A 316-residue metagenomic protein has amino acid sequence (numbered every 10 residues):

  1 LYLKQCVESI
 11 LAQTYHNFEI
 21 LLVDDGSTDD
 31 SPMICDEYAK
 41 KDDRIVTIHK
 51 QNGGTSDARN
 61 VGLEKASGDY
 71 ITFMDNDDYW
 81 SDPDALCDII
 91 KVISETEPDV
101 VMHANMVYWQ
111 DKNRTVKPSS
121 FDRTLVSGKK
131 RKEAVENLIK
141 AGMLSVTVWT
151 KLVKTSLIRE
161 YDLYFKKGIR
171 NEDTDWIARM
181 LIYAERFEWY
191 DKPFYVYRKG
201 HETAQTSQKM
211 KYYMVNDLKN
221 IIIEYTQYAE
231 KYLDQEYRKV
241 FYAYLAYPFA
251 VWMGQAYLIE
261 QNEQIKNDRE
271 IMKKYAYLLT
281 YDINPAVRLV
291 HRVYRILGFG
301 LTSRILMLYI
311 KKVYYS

Functional and structural regions predicted by a protein language model:
L1-A12, D82: Short, well-formed alpha-helical segments that are part of the catalytic scaffolds of diverse glycosyltransferases
I10, D25-G26, G53-G54, N76: Conserved short acidic donor-positioning loop in nucleotide-sugar-dependent glycosyltransferases
D24-I34: A conserved acidic beta->alpha catalytic loop
K50-A66: Glycine-rich, basic loop-to-helix element that forms the pyrophosphate-binding segment of sugar-nucleotide handling
T55, N76-E188, Y195-Y213: Donor-binding/catalytic cores of nucleotide-activated saccharide and glycerol-phosphate transferases/polymerases
I71: Short aromatic/hydrophobic "clamp" motif used to bind/position activated sugar donors
E95, L258-S316: Membrane-interface aromatic/basic loop that binds lipid-linked glycans or pyrophosphate carriers, typified by
K192-H201, S207-E236, P248-L279: Catalytic core of nucleotide-sugar-dependent glycosyltransferases
